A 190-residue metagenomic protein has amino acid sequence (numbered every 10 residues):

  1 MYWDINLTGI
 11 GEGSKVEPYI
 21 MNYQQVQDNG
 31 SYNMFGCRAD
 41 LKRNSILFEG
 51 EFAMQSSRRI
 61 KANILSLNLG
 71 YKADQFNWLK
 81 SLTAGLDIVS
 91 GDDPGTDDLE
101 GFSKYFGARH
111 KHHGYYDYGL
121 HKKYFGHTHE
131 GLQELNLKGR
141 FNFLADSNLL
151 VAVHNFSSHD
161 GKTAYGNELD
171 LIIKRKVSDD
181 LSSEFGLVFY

Functional and structural regions predicted by a protein language model:
M1, S31-F35, K42-N44, K61-L65 (+3 more regions): Residues that define the transmembrane beta-barrel architecture of outer-membrane proteins
M1-G50: Internal metal/ion-chelating core segments
W3-G11, L41-R43, M54, Y71-Q75 (+3 more regions): Residue-level signature of outer-membrane beta-barrel architecture
T8-E17, S45-E49, F76-L82, A145-V151 (+1 more regions): Repeated loop/turn-to-beta-strand initiation elements of outer-membrane beta-barrel proteins
I20-V26, R43, F52-S56, A73 (+3 more regions): Transmembrane beta-strands of outer-membrane beta-barrel pores
Q24-S31, Q55-K61, H129, H159-Y165: Solvent-exposed loop/turn segments connecting transmembrane beta-strands in outer-membrane beta-barrel proteins
L47, E51-F52, I60-N142, N148-L150: Extracellular/periplasmic loop regions
E134-Y190: C-terminal amphipathic "assembly/sorting" segment characterized by alternating charged and hydrophobic residues
